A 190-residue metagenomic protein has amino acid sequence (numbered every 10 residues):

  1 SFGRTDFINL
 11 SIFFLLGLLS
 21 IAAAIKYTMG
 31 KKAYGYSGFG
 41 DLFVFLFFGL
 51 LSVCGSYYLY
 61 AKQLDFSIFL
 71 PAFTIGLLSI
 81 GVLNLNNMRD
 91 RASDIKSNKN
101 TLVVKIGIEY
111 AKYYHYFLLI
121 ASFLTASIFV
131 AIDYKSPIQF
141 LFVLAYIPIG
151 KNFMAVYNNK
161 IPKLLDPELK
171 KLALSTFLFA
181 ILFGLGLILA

Functional and structural regions predicted by a protein language model:
S1-K26, L119-P162: Transmembrane helix-loop-helix
S1-Q63: Intramembrane alpha-helical segments
F2-T5, M29-Y36, Y60-K62, M88-A92 (+3 more regions): Transmembrane helix-loop junctions in multipass membrane proteins, especially transporters and channels
S11-L16, G40-V44, F66-T74, Y114-F117 (+2 more regions): Alpha-helical transmembrane segments of integral membrane proteins
L18, A22, L46, L50 (+7 more regions): Generic alpha-helical transmembrane segments of integral inner-membrane proteins, especially permease/transport modules
A23-F48, R91-Y116, F153-L182: Interhelical loop and helix-boundary elements at the membrane-water interface of polytopic inner-membrane proteins
F43-R91, E109: Functional transmembrane core segments of multi-pass inner-membrane proteins
L51-Q63, S122-L124, F177-A190: Hydrophobic alpha-helical transmembrane segments in multi-pass integral membrane proteins
